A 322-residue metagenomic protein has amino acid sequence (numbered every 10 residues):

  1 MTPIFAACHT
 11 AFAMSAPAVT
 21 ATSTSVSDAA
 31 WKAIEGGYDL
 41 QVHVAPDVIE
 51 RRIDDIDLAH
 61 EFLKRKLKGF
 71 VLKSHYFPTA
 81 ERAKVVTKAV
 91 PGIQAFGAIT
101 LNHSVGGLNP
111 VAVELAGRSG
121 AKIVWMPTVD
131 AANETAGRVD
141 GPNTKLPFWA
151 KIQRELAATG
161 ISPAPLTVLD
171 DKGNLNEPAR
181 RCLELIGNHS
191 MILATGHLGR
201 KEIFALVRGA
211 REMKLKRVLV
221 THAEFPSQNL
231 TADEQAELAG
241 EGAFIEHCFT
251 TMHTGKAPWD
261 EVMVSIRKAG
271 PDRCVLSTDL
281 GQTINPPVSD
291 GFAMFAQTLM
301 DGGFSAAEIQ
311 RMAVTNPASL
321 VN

Functional and structural regions predicted by a protein language model:
M1-A13, P17: Bacterial N-terminal signal peptides
A16-I93: An N-terminally biased module of ancient metal coordination in phosphate/nucleic-acid-related enzymes
T24-A29, D55-H60, A80-K84, P110-G120 (+5 more regions): Histidine/acidic residue-rich metal-binding segments in metalloenzymes
G36-V42, F70-L72, F96-I99, V124-M126 (+4 more regions): Hydrophobic faces of well-ordered beta-strands that scaffold small-molecule active sites in alpha/beta enzyme cores
A45-D47, F77-E81, N102-V105, A131-E134 (+4 more regions): Active-site environment of divalent metal-dependent phosphoester hydrolases
I93-G137: A generic, well-ordered mixed alpha/beta core segment in the N-terminal half of proteins
C248, P271-V288: Short acidic/histidine-rich active-site segments
F292-N322: Mid-to-C-terminal alpha-helical segments outside catalytic/metal-binding sites
